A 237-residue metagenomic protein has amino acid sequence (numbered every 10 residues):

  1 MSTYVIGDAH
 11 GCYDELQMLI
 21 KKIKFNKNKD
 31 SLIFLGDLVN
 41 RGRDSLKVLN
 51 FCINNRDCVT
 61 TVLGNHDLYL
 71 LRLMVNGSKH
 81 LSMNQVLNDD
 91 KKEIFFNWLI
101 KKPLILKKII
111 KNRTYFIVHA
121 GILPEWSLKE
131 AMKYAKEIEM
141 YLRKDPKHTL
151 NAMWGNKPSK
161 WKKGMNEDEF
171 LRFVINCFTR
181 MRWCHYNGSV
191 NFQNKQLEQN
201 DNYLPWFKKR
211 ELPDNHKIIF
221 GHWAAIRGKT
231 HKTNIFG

Functional and structural regions predicted by a protein language model:
M1-N55, L68: N-terminal active-site segment of His-dependent metallophosphoesterases
S2-H10, Y115-G121, F236-G237: Active-site-proximal beta-strand elements of phosphoester/diester hydrolases
I6-G7, L32-G36, T61-G64, I218-G221 (+1 more regions): Active-site neighborhood of phospho(di)ester-bond hydrolases with catalytic His/Asp-centered motifs
H10-D14, N40-G42, H66-R72, E125 (+1 more regions): Active-site environment of divalent metal-dependent phosphoester hydrolases
K27-D30, R56-C58, N112-R113, D214-N215: A general structural motif
L46-L49, N54-E167: Active-site neighborhood of divalent metal-dependent phosphoester bond hydrolases
P103-K107, E139-I219: His/acidic metal-ligating clusters that form di-metal
A131-Y134, N200-G237: Conserved beta-sheet core of the metallophosphoesterase superfamily
